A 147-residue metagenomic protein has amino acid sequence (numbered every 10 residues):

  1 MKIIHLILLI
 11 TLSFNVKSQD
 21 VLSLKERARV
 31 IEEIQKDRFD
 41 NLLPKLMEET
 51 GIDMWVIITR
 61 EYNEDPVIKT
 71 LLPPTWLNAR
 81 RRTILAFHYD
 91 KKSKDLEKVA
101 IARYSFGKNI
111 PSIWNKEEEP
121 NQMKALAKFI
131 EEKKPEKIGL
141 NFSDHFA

Functional and structural regions predicted by a protein language model:
M1-Q19: Bacterial Sec-dependent N-terminal signal peptides
Q19-A147: A composition/biophysics-driven feature that prefers long, compositionally simple stretches
